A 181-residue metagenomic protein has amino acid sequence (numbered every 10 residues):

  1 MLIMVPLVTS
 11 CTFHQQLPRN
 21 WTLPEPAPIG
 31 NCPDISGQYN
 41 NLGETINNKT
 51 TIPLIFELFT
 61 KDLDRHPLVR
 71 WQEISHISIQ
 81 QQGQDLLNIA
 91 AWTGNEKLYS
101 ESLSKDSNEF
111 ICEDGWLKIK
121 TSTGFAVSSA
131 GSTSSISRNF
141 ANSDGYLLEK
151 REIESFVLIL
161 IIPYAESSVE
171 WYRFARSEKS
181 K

Functional and structural regions predicted by a protein language model:
M1-V5: Sec-dependent signal peptide recognition, specifically the positively charged N-region followed immediately by
P6-I77, S122, T133, S143-K181: Amphipathic/hydrophobic helical signal segments and adjacent flexible N-terminal regions that mediate secretion
V69-N142, E166, R173-S180: Contiguous, well-ordered beta-strand patches that form the walls/edges of small beta-barrel/beta-sandwich domains
